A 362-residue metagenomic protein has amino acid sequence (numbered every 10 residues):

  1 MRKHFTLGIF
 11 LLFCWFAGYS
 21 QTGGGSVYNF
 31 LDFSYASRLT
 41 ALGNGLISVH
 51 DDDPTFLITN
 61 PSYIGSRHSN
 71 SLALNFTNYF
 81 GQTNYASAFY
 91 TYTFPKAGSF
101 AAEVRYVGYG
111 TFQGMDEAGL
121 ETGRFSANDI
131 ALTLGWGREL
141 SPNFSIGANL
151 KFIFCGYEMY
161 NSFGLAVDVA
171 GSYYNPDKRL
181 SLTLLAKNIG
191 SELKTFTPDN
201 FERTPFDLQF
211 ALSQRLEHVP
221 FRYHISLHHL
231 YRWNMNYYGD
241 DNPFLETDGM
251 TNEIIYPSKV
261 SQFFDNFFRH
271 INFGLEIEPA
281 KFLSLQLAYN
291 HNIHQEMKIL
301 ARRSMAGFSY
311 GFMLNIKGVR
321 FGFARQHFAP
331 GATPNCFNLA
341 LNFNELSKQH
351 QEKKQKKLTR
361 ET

Functional and structural regions predicted by a protein language model:
M1-H4, P142: Positively charged n-region of N-terminal signal peptides that target proteins for export
H4-F16: Sec-dependent N-terminal signal peptides
Q21-T362: Subset of outer-membrane beta-barrel
